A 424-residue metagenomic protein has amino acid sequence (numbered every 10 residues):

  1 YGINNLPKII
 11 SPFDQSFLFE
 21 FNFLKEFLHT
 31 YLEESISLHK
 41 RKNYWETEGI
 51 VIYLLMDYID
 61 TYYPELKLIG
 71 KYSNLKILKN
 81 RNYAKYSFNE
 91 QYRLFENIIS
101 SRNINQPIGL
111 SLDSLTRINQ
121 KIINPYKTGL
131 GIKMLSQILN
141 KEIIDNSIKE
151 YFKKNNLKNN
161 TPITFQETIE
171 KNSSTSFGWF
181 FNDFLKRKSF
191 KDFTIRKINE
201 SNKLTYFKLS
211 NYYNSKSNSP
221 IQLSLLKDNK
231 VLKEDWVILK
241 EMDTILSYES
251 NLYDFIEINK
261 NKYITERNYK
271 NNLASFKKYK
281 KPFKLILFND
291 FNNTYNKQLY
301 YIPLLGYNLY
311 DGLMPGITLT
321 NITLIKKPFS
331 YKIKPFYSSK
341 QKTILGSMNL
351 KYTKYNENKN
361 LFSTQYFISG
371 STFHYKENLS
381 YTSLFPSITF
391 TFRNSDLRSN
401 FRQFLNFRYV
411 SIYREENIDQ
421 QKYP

Functional and structural regions predicted by a protein language model:
Y1-K216, D228-K233, I256: Hydrophobic alpha-helical and helix-loop surface patches within well-folded domains that function as non-catalytic
S219, L252-D254: Exposed beta-strand face motif in extracellular beta-rich ectodomains
L223-K227: Conserved aromatic beta-strand anchor motif in extracellular beta-sandwich/beta-rich domains
N229, V237, S247-Y248, N259-L361 (+4 more regions): Outer-membrane beta-barrel initiation region
E234, M242-S250, S387: Exposed aromatic-hydrophobic patches
P303, Y331-P335, Y366-G370, P386 (+1 more regions): Membrane-embedded beta-strand positions of outer-membrane beta-barrel proteins
E357, L361-T372: A glycine-rich helix N-cap at a beta->alpha junction
F392-E415, Q420-K422: Surface-exposed loop/interface segments of Gram-negative outer-membrane beta-barrel transport/assembly proteins
